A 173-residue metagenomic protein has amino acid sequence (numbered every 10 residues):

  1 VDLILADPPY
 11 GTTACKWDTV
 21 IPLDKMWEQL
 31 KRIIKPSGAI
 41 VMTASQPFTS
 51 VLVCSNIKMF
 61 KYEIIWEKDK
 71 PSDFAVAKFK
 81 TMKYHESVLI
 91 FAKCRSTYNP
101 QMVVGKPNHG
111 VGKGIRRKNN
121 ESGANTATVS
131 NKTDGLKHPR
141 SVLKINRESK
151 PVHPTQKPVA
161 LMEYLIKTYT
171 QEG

Functional and structural regions predicted by a protein language model:
V1-G173: Core catalytic lobe of class I
